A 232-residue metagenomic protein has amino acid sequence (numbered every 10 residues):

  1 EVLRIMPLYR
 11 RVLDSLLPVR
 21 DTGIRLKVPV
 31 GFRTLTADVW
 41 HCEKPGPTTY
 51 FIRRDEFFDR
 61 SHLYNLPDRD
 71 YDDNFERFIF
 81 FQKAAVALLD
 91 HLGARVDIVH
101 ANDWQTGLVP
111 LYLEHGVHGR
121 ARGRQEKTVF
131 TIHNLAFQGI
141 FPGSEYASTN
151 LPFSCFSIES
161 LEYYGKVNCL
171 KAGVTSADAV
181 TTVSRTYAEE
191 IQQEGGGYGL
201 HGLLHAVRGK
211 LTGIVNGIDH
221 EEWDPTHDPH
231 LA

Functional and structural regions predicted by a protein language model:
E1-A232: Catalytic cores of carbohydrate-active enzymes across secretory and cytosolic contexts
